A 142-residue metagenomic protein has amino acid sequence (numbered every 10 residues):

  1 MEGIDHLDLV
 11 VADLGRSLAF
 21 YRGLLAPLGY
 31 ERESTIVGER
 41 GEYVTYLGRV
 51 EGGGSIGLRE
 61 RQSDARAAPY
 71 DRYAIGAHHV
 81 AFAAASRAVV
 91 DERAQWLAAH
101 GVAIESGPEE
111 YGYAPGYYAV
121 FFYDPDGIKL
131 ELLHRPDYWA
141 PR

Functional and structural regions predicted by a protein language model:
M1-G3, Y73-A77, A114: Short glycine-enriched loop/turn motifs at secondary-structure junctions
M1-L18, V80, P136-R142: N-terminal beta-strand motif that seeds the catalytic metal site of vicinal oxygen chelate
D8-I56: Core segments of cupin and vicinal oxygen chelate
V11-R16, V80-P125: Vicinal oxygen chelate
E31, Q62-R66, D91, L130 (+1 more regions): Secreted/extracellular ectodomain signature
E42-A85, E92: Long, continuous compositionally biased terminal/linker segments
S55-E60, F121, L130-E131: Conserved beta-strand in the GNAT
P115, F121, L133-W139: Short beta->alpha transition motifs characteristic of CBS
